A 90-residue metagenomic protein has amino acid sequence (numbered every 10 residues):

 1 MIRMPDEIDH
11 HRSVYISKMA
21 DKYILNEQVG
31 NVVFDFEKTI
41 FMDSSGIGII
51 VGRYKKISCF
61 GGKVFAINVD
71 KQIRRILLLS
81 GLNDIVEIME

Functional and structural regions predicted by a protein language model:
M1-P5: Short, aliphatic-rich beta-strand segments
E7-I85: Amphipathic alpha-helical interaction surfaces in cytosolic regulatory modules
E87-E90: Short acidic-hydrophobic, aromatic-tinged amphipathic segments that line or gate anion-handling sites
